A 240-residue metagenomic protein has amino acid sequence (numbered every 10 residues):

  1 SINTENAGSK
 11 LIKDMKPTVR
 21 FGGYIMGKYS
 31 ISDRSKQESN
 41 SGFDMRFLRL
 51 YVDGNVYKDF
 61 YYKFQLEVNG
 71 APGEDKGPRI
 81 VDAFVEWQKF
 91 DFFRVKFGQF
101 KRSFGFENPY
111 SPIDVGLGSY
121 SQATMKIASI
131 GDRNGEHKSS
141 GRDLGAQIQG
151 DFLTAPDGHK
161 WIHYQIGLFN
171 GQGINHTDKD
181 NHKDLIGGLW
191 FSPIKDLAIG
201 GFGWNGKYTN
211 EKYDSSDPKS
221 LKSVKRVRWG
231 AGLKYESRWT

Functional and structural regions predicted by a protein language model:
S1-S9: Short coil-to-helix leader/linker segments, especially the first N-terminal amphipathic alpha-helix with its helix
I2, V81, I148, L233-K234 (+1 more regions): Generic low-polarity alpha-helical segments
G8-I174, K179-I186, W190-I199: Outer membrane beta-barrel
W190-T240: Detector for outer-membrane/organellar transmembrane beta-barrel domains, recognizing the amphipathic beta-strand
